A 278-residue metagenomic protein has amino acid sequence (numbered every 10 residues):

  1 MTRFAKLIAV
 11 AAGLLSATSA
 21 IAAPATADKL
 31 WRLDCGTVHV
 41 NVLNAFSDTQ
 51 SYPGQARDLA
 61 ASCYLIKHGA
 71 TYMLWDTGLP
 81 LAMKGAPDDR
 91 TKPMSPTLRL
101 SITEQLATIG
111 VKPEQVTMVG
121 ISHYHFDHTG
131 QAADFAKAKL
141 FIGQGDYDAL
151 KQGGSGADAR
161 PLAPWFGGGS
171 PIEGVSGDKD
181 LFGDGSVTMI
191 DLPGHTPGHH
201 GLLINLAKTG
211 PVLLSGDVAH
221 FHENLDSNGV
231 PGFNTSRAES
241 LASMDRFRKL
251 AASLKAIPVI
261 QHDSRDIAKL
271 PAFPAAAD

Functional and structural regions predicted by a protein language model:
M1-I8: Bacterial N-terminal signal peptides that target proteins for export
A17-A20: N-terminal signal peptide c-region/cleavage motif recognized by signal peptidases
A23-A27, R99-L100, E104-Q115, G143-D191 (+1 more regions): Metallo-beta-lactamase
A25, K29, G36-E104, G201-F221: Conserved beta-strand hairpin/beta-sheet module of binuclear metal-dependent hydrolase folds, prominently
C35-G36, T77-L79, Y124, G145 (+3 more regions): Active-site metal-binding loops of divalent metal-dependent hydrolases
L81, P93-E104, L203, K208-D278: Cap/insert and terminal regions of metallo-dependent hydrolase folds
M83-I142: Active-site metal-binding motif and surrounding structural segment of the metallo-beta-lactamase
V119-T129, L192-H199, I260-S264: Histidine-centered catalytic micro-motifs
